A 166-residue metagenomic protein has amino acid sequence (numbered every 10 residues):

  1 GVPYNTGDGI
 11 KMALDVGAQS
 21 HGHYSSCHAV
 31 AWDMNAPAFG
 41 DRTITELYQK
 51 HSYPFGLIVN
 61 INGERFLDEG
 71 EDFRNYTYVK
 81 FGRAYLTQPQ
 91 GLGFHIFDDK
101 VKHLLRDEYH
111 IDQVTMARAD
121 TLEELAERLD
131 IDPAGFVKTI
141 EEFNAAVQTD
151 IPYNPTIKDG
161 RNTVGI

Functional and structural regions predicted by a protein language model:
G1-I166: Residues forming the flavin
